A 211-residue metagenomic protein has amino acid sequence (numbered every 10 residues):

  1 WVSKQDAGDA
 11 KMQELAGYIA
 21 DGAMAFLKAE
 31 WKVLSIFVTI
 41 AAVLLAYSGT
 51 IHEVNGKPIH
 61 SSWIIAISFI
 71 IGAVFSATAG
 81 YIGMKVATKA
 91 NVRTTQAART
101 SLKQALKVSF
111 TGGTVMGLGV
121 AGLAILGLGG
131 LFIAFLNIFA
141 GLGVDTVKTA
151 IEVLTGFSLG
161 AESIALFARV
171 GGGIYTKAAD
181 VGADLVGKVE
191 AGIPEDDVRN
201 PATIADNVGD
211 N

Functional and structural regions predicted by a protein language model:
W1-N211: Hydrophobic, small-residue-rich transmembrane alpha-helices and their short perimembrane loops in multi-pass membrane
